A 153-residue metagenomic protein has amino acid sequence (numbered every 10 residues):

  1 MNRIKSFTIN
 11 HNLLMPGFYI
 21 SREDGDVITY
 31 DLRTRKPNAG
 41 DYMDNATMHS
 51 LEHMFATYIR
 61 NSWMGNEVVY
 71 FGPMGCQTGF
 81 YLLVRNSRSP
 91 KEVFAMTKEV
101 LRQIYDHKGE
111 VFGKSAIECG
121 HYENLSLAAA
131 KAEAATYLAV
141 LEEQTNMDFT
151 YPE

Functional and structural regions predicted by a protein language model:
M1-N38, Y151-E153: Non-catalytic terminal extensions that flank enzyme cores
V27-R60, Y70-F71: Active/ligand-binding-proximal structured segments within catalytic/core domains that scaffold catalytic residues
G40, Y58, S115-C119, F149-Y151: A domain-level signal for the structural core that forms small-molecule/cofactor-binding pockets and catalytic centers
Y42-T47, V68, V84-R88, E92: Short coil/turn segments at secondary-structure boundaries
H53-M64, E99-R102, D106: Short, intrinsically disordered, mixed-charge
W63-Q77: Glycine-rich phosphate/pyrophosphate-binding loops and their adjacent beta-strand/loop elements at enzyme active sites
P73-E143: Active-site-adjacent, His/Asp/Glu-enriched structural segments that form or flank metal-binding and acid/base networks
A139-E153: Histidine-acidic residue clusters that define the catalytic metal-binding segment of zinc metallopeptidase domains
